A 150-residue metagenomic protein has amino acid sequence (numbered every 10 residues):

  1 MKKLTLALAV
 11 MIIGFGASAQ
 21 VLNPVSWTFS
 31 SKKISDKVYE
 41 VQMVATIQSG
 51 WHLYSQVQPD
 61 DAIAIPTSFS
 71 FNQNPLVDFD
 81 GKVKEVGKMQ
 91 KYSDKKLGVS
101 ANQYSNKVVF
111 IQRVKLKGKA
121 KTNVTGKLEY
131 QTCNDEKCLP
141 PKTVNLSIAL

Functional and structural regions predicted by a protein language model:
M1-L22: Bacterial Sec-dependent N-terminal signal peptides
S18-L150: Extracellular/lumen-exposed scaffold segments
